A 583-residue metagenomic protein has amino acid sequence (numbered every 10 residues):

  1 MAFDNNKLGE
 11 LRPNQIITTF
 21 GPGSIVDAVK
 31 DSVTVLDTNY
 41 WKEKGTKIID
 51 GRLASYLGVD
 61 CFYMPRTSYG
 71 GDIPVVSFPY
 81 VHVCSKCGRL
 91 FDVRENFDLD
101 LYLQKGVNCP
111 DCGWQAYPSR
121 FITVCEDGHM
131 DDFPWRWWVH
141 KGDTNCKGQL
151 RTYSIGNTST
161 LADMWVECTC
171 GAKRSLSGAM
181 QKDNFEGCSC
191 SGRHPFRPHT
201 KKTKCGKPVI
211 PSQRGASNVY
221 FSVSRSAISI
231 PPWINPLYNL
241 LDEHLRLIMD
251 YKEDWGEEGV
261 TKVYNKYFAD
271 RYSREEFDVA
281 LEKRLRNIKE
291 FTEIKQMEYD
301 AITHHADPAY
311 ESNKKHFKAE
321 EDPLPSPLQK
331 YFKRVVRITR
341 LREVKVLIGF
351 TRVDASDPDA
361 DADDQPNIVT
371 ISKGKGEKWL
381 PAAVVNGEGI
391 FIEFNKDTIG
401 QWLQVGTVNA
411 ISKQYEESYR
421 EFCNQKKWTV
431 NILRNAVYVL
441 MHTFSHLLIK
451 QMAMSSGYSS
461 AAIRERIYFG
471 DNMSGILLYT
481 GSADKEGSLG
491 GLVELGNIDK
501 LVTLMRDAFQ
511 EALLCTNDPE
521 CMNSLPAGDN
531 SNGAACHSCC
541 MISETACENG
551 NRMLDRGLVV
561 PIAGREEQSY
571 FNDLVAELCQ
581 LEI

Functional and structural regions predicted by a protein language model:
M1-V139, D143, K147-G156, A162 (+4 more regions): Extended, well-ordered protein cores
V166-C170: C-terminal interaction appendages of subunits in large macromolecular complexes
L176-A179: Contiguous, function-dense segments enriched for cysteine-driven chemistry and partner/ligand-binding capacity
D183-G187, H194-F196: Internal insertion modules embedded within essential enzymes
G187-S189, K204: The N-terminal extracellular segments of secreted preproproteins, especially immediately downstream of signal
